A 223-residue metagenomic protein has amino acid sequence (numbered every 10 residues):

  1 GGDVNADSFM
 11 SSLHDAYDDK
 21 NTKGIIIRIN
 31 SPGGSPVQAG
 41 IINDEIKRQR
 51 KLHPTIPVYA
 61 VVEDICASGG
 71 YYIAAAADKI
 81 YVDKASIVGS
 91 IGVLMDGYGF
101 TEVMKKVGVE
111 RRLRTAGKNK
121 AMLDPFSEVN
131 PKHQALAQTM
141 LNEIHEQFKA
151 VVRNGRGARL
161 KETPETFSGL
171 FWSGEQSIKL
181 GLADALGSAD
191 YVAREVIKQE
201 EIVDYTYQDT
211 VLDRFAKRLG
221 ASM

Functional and structural regions predicted by a protein language model:
G1-S68, A77-D83, L94-M223: N-terminal organellar transit peptides
G89-I91: Flexible, glycine/proline-enriched loop segments at strand-loop-helix junctions that form or flank small-ligand binding
